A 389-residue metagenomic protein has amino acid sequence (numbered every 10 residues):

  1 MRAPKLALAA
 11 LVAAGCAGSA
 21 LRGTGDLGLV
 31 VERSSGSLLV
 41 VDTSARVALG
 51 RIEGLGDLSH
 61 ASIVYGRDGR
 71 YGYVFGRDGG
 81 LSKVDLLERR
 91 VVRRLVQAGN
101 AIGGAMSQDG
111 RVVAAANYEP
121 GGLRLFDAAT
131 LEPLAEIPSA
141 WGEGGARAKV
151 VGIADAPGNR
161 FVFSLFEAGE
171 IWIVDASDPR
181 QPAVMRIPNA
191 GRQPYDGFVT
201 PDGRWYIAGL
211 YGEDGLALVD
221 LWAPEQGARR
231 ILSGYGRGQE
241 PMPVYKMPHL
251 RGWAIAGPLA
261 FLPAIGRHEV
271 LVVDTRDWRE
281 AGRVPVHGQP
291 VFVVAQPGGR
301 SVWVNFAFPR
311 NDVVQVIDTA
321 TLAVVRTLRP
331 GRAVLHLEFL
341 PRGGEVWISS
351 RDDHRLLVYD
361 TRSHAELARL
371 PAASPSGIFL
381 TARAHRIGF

Functional and structural regions predicted by a protein language model:
M1-A7: Bacterial N-terminal signal peptides that target proteins for export
L8-A13: Hydrophobic helical h-region of N-terminal Sec-dependent signal peptides in bacterial secretory/periplasmic proteins
G15-F389: Predominantly soluble domains enriched in secretory-pathway, periplasmic, or organellar proteins
